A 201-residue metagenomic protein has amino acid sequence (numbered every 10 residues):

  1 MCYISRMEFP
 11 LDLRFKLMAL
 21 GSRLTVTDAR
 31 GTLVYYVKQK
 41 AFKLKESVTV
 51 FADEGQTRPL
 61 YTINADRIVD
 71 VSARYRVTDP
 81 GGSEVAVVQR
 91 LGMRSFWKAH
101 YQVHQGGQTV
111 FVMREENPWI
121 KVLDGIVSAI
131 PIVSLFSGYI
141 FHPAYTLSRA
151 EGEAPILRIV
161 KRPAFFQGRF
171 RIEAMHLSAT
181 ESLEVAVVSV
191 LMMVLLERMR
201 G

Functional and structural regions predicted by a protein language model:
C2-Y61, A65-A73, P80-V85, L91-G201: Low-complexity or membrane-interfacial segments used for flexible interactions
